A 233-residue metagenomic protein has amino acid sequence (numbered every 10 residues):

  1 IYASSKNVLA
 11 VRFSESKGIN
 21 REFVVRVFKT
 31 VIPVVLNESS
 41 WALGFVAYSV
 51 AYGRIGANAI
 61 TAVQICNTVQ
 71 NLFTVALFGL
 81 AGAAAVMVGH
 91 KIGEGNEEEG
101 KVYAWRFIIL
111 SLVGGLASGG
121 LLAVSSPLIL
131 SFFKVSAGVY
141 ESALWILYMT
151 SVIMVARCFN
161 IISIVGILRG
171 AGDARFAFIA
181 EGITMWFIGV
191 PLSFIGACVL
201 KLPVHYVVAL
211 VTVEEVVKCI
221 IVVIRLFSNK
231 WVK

Functional and structural regions predicted by a protein language model:
I1, F78-A81, T150-G170, F176-I188 (+2 more regions): Short runs within selected transmembrane alpha-helices of multi-pass transporters and secretion channels
I1, S16-A47, A51, L72-A76 (+4 more regions): Hydrophobic faces of transmembrane alpha-helices in multi-pass small-molecule transporters and flippases across diverse
I1-I32, V88-M154, G196-K233: Short alpha-helical transmembrane segments in multi-pass integral membrane proteins
V34, E38, V46, V50 (+5 more regions): Transmembrane alpha-helix boundary and packing residues in multipass membrane permease domains and related
S39-L72, H90-K91, L130-A137, V199: Helix-terminus/linker motif at the lipid-water interface of multi-pass membrane proteins
L43, A47, A83, G120 (+5 more regions): Transmembrane alpha-helix boundary/anchor motif
I60-S126, C158-A177: Small-residue-rich hydrophobic transmembrane alpha-helices
